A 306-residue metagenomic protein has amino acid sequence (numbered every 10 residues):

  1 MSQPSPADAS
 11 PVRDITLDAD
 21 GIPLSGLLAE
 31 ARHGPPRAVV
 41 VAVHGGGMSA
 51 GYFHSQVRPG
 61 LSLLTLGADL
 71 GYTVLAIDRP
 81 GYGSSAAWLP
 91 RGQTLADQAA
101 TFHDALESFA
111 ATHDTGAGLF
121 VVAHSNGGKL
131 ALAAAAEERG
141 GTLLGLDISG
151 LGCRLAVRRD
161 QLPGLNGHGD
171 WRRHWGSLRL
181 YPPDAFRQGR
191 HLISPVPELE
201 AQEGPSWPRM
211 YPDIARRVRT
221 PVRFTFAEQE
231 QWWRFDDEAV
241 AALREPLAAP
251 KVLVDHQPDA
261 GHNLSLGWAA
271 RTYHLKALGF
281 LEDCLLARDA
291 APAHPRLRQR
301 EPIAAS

Functional and structural regions predicted by a protein language model:
M1-H33: N-terminal cap/lid segment of alpha/beta-hydrolase-fold proteins
H33-D69: Short, surface-exposed "cap/lid" segments of acyl-processing enzymes
G60-A86: Conserved alpha/beta-hydrolase
G92-T112: Alpha/beta-hydrolase active-site loop
T142-R217, A248-P250, H256, W268: The alpha/beta-hydrolase serine catalytic core
V218, F224-F226: Short beta-strand/loop motif that positions the catalytic acidic residue of the alpha/beta-hydrolase fold
E228-A260: Conserved loop-alpha-helix segment in the C-terminal half of the alpha/beta-hydrolase fold that carries the catalytic
A260-R271: Catalytic histidine-centered segment of alpha/beta-hydrolase-like enzymes
